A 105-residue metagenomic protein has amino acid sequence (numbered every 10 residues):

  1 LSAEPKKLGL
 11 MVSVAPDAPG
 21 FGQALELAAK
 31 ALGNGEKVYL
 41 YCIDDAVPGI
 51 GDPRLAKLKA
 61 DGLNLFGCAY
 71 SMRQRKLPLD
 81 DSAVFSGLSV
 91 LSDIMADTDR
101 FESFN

Functional and structural regions predicted by a protein language model:
L1-G9: Intrinsically disordered or low-complexity boundary/linker segments at protein termini and domain junctions
K7, G33-Y39, N64: Residues at the starts of beta-strands that form the adenosine-phosphate
L8-G22, I43-V47: Short, glycine-rich nucleotide/cofactor-binding loops
A18-G33, L40: Histidine-anchored nucleotide/phosphate-binding helix
L32-G33, K59, M95-A96: Anion (oxyanion) recognition and catalysis
L40-Y41, A46-L58: N-terminal beta-loop-helix "entrance" segment that forms/cooperates in small-molecule cofactor or anionic ligand
P53-L79: A glycine-rich helix N-cap at a beta->alpha junction
R75-N105: C-terminal structural segments of small proteins and small subunits
